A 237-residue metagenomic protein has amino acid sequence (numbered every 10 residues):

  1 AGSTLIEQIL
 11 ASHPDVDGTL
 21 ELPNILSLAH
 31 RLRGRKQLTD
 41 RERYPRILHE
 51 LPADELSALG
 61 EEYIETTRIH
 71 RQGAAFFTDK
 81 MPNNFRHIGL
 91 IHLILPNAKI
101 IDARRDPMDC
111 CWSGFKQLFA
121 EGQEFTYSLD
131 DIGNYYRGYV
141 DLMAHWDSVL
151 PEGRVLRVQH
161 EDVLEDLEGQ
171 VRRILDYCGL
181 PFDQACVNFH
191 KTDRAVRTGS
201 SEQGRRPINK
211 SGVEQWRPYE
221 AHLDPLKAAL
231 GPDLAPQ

Functional and structural regions predicted by a protein language model:
A1-L95, K99, A103: Phosphate-binding active sites in nucleotide-utilizing proteins
P23, S27, R33, K80 (+4 more regions): Flexible domain-boundary/linker segments
P23-I25, R105-C110, D162-E165: Conserved nucleotide-binding/hydrolysis micro-motifs of P-loop NTPases
D40-A75, G114-R157, L164-Q237: PAPS-dependent sulfotransferases, especially Golgi type II membrane carbohydrate sulfotransferases
M81, H160-E161: Short strand-turn motif at the edge of the Rossmann-like AdoMet-binding core
N83-R86, D109, E165, G169: Short alpha-helical
G89-L95, I101-G122, T126: Conserved P-loop NTPase nucleotide-binding/switch module
